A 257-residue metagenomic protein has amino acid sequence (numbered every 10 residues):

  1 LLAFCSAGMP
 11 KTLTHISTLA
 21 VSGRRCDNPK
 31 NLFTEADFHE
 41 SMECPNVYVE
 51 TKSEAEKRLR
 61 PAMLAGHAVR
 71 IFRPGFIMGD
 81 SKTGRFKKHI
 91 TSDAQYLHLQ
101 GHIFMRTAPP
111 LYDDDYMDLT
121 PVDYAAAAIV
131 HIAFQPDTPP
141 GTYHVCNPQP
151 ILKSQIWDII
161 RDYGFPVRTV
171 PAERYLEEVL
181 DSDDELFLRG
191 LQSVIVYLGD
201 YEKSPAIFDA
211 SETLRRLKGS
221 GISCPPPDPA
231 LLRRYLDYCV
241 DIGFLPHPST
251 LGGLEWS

Functional and structural regions predicted by a protein language model:
L1-V47, A68-R70: Conserved Rossmann-fold NAD(P)-dependent oxidoreductase catalytic core, especially the SDR/UDP-sugar
C44-S53, K88, S92, D115-L119: Short-chain dehydrogenase/reductase
E56-F86: Conserved beta-loop-beta element that borders a ligand/cofactor-binding pocket
I77-K82, L111-Y116, Y143-P150, R161: Glycine-rich Rossmann NAD(P)(H)-binding loop
G79-A94, I132-Y143: Glycine/proline-rich active-site loop of Rossmann-fold NAD(P)-dependent oxidoreductases
K153-S204, C224-P229, G243-L251: Terminal hydrophobic/aromatic helix or amphipathic segment near a protein terminus
I207-S257: Amphipathic terminal alpha-helices
